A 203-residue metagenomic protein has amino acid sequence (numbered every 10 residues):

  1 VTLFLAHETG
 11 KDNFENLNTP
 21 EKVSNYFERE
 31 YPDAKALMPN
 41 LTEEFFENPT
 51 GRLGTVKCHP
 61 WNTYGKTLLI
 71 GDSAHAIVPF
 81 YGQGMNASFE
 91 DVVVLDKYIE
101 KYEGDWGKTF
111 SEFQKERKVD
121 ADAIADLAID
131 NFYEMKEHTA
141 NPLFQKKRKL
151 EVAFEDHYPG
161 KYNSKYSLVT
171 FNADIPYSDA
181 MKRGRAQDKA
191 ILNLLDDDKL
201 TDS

Functional and structural regions predicted by a protein language model:
V1-T55, K101-D105: Conserved FAD/dinucleotide-binding core of flavoprotein oxidoreductases
L5-T9, S73-A74, A128: Short, histidine-centered active-site or binding-site loop motifs used for metal coordination, general acid-base
F27, D91, R117-D120: Hydrophobic/aromatic residues within well-ordered alpha-helical segments
G51-L69, D122, F144: FAD-binding beta-loop-beta segment adjacent to the flavin cofactor pocket
R52-K57, A74-N86, V119, F132: Glycine-rich phosphate/pyrophosphate-binding beta-alpha loops
I70-D72, E90: Active-site flanking residues adjacent to catalytic metal/cofactor-binding acidic residues
Y81-Y98: A short alpha/beta connector and helix-capping loop motif
K97-S203: C-terminal helical "tail/cap" subdomain of flavin- and related membrane-associated enzymes
